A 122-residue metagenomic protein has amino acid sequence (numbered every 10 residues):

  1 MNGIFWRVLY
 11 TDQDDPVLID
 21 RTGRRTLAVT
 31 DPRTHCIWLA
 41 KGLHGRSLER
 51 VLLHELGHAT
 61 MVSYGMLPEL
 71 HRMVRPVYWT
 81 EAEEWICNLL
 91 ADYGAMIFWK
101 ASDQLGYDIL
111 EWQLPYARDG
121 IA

Functional and structural regions predicted by a protein language model:
M1-S47, G65-A122: Metalloprotease/metallohydrolase-associated module, dominated by Zn2+-dependent proteases
R50-V62: Active-site recognition of the HExxH zinc-binding catalytic motif
